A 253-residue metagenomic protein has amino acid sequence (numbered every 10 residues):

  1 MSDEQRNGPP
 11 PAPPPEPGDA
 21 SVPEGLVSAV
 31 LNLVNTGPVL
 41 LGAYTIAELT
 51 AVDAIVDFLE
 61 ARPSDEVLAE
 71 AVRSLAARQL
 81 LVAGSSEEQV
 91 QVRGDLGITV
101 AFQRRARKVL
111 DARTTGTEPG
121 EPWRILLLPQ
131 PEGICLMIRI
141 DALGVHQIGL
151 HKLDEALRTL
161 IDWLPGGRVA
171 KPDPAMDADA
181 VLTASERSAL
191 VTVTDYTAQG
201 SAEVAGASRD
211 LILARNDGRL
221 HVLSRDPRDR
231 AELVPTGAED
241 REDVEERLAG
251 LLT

Functional and structural regions predicted by a protein language model:
S2-A76, V82-S86: Short, amphipathic alpha-helical interface elements at domain boundaries that mediate macromolecular binding
E16-P23, H146-L153, G237, R241: Intrinsic-disorder-associated interaction segments
S64-V92, E155-A180: Charged, compositionally biased non-catalytic regions
A71, F102-T117, A205-V222: Amphipathic protein-protein interaction modules
V82-I134, R139-D154: Accessory beta->alpha helical hairpin/"wing" motif in late/C-terminal subdomains of nucleic-acid enzymes
C135-M137, V191-D195, L220-L223: Short polybasic amphipathic segments
H146-S201, G206: Internal, well-folded beta-alpha domain core
Q199-T253: Extended, charged low-complexity segments that frequently continue into or abut oligomerization scaffolds
